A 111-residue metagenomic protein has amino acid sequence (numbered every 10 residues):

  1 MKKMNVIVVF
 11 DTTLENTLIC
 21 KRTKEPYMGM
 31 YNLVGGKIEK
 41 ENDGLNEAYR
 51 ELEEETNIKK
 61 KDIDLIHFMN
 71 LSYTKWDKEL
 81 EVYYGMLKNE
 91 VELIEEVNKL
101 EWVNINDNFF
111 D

Functional and structural regions predicted by a protein language model:
M1-L18, V34-K37: Conserved N-terminal beta-strand and adjoining loop/helix that marks the start of the Nudix/MutT-like hydrolase domain
K3, L71-D111: Active-site-adjacent beta-strand/loop module that shapes the phosphate/pyrophosphate-binding cleft
D11, M30, I66: Catalytic phosphate/metal-binding cores of nucleic-acid and nucleotide-processing enzymes, i.e., regions that mediate
T12-L14, E25, W76: Short strand-connecting beta-turns/loops that link adjacent beta-strands
R22-E25, E101: Short, solvent-exposed aromatic-acidic interface loops
P26-G29, L93: A conserved beta-turn-beta hairpin within the catalytic core of GNAT-like acetyltransferases that forms part
M28-N32, N104-N106: A short, polar/proline- and glycine-enriched secondary-structure boundary/capping micro-motif
V34-H67: The catalytic Nudix box helix
